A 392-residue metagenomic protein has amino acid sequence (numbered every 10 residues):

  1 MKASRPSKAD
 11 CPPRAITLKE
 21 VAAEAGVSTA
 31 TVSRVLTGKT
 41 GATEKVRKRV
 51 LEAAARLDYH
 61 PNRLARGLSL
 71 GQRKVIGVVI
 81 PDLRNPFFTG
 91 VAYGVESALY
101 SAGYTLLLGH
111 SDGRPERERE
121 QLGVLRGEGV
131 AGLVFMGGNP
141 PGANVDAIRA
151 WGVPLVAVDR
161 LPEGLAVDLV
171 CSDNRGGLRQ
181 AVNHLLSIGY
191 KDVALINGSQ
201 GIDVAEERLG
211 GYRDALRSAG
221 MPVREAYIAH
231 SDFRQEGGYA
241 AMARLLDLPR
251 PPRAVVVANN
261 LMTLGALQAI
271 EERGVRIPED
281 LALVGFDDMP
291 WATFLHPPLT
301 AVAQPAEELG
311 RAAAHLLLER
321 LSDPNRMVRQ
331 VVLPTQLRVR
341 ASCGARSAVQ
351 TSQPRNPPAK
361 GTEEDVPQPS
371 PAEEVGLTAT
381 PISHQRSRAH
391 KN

Functional and structural regions predicted by a protein language model:
M1-K74, P358, P367, L377-A379 (+1 more regions): N-terminal helix-turn-helix DNA-binding module of bacterial transcription factors
M1-P12, R56, S97-T105, R126 (+2 more regions): Bacterial carbohydrate/catabolite-sensing allosteric modules
T17, S28-T31, V46, R73-V75 (+5 more regions): Ser/Thr-centric signal marking residues that sit in or immediately flank functional binding/regulatory motifs
T17-L18, T31-R34, G38, L64-G67 (+9 more regions): Residue-level recognition of specific faces of alpha-helices
E24, T29-R34, L68-R84, H184 (+1 more regions): Short beta-strand segments enriched in small/hydrophobic residues
E44, K48, L57-G132, S199 (+2 more regions): Amphipathic helical "hinge" segments at domain boundaries
A65, R119-L122, V145, V182 (+1 more regions): Short hydrophobic/charged patches on amphipathic alpha-helices used for structural packing and interfaces
D112-P115, M136-P141, L261: Short beta->alpha connector loops
